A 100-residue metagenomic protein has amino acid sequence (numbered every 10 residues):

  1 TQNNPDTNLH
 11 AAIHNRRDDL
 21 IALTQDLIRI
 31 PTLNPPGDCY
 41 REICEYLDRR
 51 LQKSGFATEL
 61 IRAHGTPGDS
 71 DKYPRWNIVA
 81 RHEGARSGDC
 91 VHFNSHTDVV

Functional and structural regions predicted by a protein language model:
N3-V100: Acidic/His- and Gly-rich active-site-bordering loop/insert found across diverse amide/peptide-bond hydrolases
